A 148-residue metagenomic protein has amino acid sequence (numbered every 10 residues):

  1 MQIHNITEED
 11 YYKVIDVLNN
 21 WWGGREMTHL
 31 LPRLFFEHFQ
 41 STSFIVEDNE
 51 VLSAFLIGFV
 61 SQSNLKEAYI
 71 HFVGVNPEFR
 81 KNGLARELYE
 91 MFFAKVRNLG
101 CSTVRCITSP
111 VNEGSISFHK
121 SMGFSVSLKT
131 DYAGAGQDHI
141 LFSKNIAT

Functional and structural regions predicted by a protein language model:
M1-I3: Extreme N-terminal starter segment of soluble prokaryotic enzymes
E8-F72, N76-E78, Y89-M91, Y132 (+1 more regions): Acetyl-CoA-dependent GNAT
V75, K81-A94, S117-S121: Conserved acetyl-CoA-binding loop-helix of GNAT-fold acetyltransferases
V96-T108: Conserved GNAT acetyl-CoA-binding A-motif
R105-T108, K120, S125-L141: Conserved catalytic-core motifs of GNAT/GCN5-like acyltransferases
G114: Acidic helix N-cap motif at the loop->helix transition within catalytic regions of sugar-transfer enzymes
I140-T148: Acyl-donor-binding surface of acyltransferase catalytic domains
